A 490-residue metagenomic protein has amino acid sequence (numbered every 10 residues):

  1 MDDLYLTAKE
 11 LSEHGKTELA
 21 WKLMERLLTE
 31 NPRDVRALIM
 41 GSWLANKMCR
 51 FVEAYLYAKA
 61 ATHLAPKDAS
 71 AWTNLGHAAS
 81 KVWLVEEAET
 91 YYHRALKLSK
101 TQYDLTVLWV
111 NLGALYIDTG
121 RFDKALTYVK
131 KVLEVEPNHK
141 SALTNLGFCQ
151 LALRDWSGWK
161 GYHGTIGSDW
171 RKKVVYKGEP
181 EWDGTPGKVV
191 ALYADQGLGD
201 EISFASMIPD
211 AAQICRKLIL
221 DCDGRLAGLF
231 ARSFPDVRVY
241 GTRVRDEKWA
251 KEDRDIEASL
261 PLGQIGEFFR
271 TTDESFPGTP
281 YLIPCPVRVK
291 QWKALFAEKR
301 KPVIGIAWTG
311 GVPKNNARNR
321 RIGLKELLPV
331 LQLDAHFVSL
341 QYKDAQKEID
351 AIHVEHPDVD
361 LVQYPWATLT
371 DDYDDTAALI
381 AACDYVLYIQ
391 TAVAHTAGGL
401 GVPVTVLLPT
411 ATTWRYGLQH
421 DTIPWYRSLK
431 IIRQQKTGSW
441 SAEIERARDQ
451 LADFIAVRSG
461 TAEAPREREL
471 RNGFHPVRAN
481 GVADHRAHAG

Functional and structural regions predicted by a protein language model:
M1-Y385, Q390-G490: Alpha-helical solenoid repeat scaffolds of the TPR/TPR-like class and their adjacent stem/linker regions that mediate
